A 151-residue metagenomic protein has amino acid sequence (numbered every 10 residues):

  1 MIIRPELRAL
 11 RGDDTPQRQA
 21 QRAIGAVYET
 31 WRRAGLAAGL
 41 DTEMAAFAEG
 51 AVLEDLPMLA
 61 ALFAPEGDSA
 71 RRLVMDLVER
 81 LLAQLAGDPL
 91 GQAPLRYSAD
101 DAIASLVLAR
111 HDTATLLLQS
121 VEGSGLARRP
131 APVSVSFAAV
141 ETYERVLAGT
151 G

Functional and structural regions predicted by a protein language model:
M1-G151: Jelly-roll (double-stranded beta-helix
